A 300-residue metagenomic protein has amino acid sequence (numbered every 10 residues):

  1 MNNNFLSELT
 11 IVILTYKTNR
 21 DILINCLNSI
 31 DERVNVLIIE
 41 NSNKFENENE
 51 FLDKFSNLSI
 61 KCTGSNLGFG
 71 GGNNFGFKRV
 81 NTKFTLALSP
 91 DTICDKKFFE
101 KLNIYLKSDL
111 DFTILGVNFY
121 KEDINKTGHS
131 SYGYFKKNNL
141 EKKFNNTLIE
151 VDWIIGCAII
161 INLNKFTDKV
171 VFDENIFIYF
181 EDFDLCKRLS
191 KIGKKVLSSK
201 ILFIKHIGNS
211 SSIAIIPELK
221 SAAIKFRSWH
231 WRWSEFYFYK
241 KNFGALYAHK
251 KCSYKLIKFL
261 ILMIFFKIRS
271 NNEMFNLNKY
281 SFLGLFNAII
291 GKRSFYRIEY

Functional and structural regions predicted by a protein language model:
E8-T10, N35, D184: Cell-envelope/extracellular polymer assembly enzymes that use nucleotide-activated donors
I13-E32: Short, well-formed alpha-helical segments that are part of the catalytic scaffolds of diverse glycosyltransferases
L27-C62: Acidic donor-binding segment of Leloir-type glycosyltransferases
T63-V80: Glycine-rich, basic loop-to-helix element that forms the pyrophosphate-binding segment of sugar-nucleotide handling
N74-F75, T92-V171, F183, A214: Acidic/His-rich active-site region of diverse nucleotide-sugar glycosyltransferases
T85: Short aromatic/hydrophobic "clamp" motif used to bind/position activated sugar donors
C157-V171, N175-F203: A short, conserved alpha-helix in the catalytic core of glycosyltransferases
K195-N276: Active-site-adjacent helix/loop segment of glycosyltransferases that harbors family-specific signature motifs
